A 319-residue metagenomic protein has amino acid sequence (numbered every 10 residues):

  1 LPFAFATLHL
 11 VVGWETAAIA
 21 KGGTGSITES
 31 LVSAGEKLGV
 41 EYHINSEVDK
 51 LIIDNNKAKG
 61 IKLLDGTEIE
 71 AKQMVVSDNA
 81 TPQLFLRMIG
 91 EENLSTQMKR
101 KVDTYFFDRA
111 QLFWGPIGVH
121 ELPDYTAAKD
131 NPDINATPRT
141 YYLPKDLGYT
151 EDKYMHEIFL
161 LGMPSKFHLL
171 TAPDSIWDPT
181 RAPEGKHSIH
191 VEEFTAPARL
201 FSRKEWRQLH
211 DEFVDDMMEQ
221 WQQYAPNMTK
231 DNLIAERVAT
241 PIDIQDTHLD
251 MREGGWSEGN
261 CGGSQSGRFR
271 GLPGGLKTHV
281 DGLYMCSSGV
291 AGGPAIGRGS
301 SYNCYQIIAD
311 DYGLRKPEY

Functional and structural regions predicted by a protein language model:
L1-L38, N45, D250-Q265: Active-site/ligand-binding neighborhood in enzyme catalytic cores
I19-A20, D49-R181: Mid-domain catalytic core of redox enzymes that form a hydrophobic substrate pocket/lid adjacent to a catalytic redox
E41, S46-K59, A235-R252: Beta-rich nucleic-acid/ligand-interaction surfaces
E47-I53, D310-Y319: Active-site-proximal substrate-binding core of FAD-dependent oxidoreductases
P82, L86-R87, G118, Y142 (+1 more regions): Conserved FAD/dinucleotide-binding core of flavoprotein oxidoreductases
M163-L170, P226-A291: A glycine-rich dinucleotide-binding beta-alpha-beta segment and adjacent secondary-structure elements that constitute
W221: Structured binding elements
C286-A309: A conserved FAD-binding loop/helix module that cradles the flavin
